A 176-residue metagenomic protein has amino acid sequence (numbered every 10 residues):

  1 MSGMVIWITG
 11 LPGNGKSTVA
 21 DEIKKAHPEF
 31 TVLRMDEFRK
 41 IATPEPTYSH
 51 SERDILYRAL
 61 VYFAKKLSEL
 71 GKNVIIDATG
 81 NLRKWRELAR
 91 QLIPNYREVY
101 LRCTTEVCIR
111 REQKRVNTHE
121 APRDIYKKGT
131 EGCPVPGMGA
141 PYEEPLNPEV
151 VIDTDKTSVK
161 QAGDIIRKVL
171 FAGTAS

Functional and structural regions predicted by a protein language model:
V5: Walker A (P-loop) ATP-phosphate-binding motif of ABC ATPase nucleotide-binding domains
I8: Hydrophobic anchor at the beta1->P-loop junction of P-loop NTPases
N14: ATP-binding Walker
S17: Walker A/P-loop
A20-L70: Conserved substrate/cofactor phosphate-moiety recognition/catalytic segment in nucleotide-dependent phosphotransferases
L70-I75, R97: Loop/turn-to-beta-strand initiation segments
L92-E112, I152: Conserved phosphate-donor/acceptor-positioning beta-strand/loop module used by diverse small-molecule
N117-I165: Small-molecule kinase domains that catalyze NTP-dependent phosphoryl transfer to phosphate-bearing small molecules
